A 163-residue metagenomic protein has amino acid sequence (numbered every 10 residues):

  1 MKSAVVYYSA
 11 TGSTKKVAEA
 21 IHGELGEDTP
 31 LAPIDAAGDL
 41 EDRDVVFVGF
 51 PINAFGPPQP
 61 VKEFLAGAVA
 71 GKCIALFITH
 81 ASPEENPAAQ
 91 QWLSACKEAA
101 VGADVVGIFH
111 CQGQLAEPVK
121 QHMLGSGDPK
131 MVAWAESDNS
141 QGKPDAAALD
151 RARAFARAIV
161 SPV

Functional and structural regions predicted by a protein language model:
K2-L25: N-terminal beta1-alpha1 ligand-phosphate binding loop
S3, G23-A32, D42-F50, A54-V163: FMN-binding flavodoxin-like domain, especially the glycine-rich phosphate-binding loop
I34-A37: Conserved SAM/SAH-binding loop
